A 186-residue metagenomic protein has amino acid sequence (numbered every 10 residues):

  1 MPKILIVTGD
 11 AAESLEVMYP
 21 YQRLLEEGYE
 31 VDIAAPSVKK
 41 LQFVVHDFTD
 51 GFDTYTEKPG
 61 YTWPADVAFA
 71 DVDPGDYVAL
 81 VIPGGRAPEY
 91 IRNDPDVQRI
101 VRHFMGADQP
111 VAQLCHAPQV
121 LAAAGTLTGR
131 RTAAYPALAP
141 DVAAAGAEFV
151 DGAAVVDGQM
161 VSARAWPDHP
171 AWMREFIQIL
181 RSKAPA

Functional and structural regions predicted by a protein language model:
M1-A107, V111, V120-G129, A139-A186: Extended, subdomain-level signal for the structured scaffold at the beginning of enzyme domains
C115: Catalytic nucleophile serine of serine hydrolases, specifically the conserved "nucleophile elbow" pentapeptide
T132: Anionic-ligand binding patches
